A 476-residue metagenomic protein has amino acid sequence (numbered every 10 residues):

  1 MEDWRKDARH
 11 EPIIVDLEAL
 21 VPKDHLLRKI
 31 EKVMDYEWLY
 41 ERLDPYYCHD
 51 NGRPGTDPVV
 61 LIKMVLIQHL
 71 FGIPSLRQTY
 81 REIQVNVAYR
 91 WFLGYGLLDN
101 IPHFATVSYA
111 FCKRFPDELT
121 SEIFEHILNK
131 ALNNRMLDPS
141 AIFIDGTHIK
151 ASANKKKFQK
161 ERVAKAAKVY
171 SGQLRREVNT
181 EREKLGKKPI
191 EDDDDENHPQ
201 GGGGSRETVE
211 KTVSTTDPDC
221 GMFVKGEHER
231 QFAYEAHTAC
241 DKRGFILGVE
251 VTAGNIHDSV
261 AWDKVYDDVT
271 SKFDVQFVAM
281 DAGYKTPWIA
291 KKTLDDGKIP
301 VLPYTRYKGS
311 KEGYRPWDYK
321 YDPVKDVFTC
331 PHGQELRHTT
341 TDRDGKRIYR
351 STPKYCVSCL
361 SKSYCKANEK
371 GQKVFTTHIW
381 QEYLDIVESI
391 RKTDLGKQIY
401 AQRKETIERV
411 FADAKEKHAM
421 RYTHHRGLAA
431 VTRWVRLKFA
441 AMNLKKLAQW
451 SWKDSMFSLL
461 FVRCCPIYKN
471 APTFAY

Functional and structural regions predicted by a protein language model:
M1-R28: Hydrophobic alpha-helical membrane-insertion signals
D3-K6, G72-V85, G96-Y476: Anion-binding and metal-coordination hotspots
H10, K23, Y36, D57 (+3 more regions): Generic alpha-helical segment signature
D16, V60-L66, T106, A110 (+1 more regions): A general alpha-helix detector
E18-P22, E31, D35, F71 (+2 more regions): Amphipathic alpha-helical interaction elements
E18-V21, R53, H228: Short secondary-structure boundary/capping segments within folded domains
K23-L66, F71-G72: Basic, short loop/linker segments at the boundary and entry of helix-turn-helix/winged-helix-like folds
Y89-L93: Short amphipathic alpha-helical interface patches used for protein-protein assembly/oligomerization
